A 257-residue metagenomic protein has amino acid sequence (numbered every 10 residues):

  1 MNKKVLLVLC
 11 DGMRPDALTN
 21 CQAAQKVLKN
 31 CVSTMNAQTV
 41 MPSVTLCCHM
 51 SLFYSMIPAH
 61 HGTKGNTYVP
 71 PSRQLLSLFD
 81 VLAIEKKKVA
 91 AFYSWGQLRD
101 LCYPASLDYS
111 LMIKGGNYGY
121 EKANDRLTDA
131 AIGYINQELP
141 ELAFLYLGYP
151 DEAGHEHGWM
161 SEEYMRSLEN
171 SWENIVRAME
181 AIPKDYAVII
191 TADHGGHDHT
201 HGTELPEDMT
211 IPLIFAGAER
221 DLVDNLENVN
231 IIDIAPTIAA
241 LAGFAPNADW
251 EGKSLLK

Functional and structural regions predicted by a protein language model:
M1-K257: Feature captures the catalytic ectodomains and active-site-proximal regions of enzymes that hydrolyze or transfer
